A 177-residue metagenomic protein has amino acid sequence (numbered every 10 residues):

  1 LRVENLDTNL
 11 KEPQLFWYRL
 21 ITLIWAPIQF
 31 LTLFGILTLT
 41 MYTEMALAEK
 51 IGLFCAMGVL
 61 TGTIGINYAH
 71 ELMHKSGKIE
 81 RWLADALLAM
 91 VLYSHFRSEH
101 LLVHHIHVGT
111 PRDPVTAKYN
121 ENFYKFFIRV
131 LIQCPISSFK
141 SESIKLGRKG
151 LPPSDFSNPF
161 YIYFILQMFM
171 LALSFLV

Functional and structural regions predicted by a protein language model:
L1, F16-M41, A48-G62, D155-V177: Alpha-helical bilayer-embedded segments of polytopic membrane proteins, i.e., transmembrane/intramembrane helices
R2-K11: Membrane-helix interface/capping segments
L37-M45, H74-K75, T110: Transmembrane helix-loop junctions in multipass membrane proteins, especially transporters and channels
C55-I165: Membrane-embedded catalytic scaffold of the fatty acid hydroxylase/desaturase
